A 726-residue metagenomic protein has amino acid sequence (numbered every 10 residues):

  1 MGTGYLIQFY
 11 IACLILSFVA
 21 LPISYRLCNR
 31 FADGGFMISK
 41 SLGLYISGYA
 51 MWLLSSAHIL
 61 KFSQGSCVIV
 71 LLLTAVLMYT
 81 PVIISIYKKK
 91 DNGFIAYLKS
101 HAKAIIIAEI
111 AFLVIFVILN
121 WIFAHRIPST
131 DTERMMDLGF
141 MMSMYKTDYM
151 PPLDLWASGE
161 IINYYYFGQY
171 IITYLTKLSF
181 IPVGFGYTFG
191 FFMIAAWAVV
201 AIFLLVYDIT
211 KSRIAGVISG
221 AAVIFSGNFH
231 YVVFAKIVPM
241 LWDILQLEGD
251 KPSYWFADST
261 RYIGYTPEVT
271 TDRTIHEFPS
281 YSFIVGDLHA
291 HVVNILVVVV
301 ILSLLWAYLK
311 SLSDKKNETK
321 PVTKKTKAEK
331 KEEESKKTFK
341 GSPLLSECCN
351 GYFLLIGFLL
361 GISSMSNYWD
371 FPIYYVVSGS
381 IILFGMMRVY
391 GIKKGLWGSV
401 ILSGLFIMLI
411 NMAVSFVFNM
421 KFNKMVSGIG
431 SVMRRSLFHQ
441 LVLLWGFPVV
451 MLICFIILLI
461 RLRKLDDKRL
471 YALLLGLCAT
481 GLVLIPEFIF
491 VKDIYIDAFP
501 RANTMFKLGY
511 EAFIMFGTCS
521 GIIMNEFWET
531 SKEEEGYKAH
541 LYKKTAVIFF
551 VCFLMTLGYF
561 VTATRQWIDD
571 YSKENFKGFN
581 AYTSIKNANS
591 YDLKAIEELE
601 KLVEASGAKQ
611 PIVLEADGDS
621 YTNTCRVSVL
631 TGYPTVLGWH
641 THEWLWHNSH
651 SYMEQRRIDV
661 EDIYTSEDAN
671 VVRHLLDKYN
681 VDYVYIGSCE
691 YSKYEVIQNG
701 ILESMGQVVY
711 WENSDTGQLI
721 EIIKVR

Functional and structural regions predicted by a protein language model:
M1-I105, N411-C454, C478-F490: Membrane-embedded, hydrophobic transmembrane alpha-helices
M1-Y5, Y97, H101-A108, V114-V298 (+1 more regions): Active-site lumenal/periplasmic loops and adjacent helix-entry segments of GT-C-fold, multi-pass membrane
V19-G35, W52, S56, A201-V217 (+2 more regions): Transmembrane alpha-helical segments of multipass membrane enzymes and assembly factors that act on membrane-embedded
K61-W121, T210-G220, S311, P321-T323 (+5 more regions): Start-transfer (signal-anchor) and selected internal transmembrane alpha helices of multi-pass inner/ER membrane
H125-I127, M136, F234-I237, D243 (+5 more regions): Transmembrane helical bundles and short interhelical boundary loops of multi-pass, membrane-embedded
S282-V285, L354-N367: Membrane-interface alpha helices of multi-pass inner-membrane proteins
L305-V322, A328-C348, Y374-L405, M425-M433 (+1 more regions): Perimembrane helix-loop-helix junctions
V561-R726: Extracytoplasmic
